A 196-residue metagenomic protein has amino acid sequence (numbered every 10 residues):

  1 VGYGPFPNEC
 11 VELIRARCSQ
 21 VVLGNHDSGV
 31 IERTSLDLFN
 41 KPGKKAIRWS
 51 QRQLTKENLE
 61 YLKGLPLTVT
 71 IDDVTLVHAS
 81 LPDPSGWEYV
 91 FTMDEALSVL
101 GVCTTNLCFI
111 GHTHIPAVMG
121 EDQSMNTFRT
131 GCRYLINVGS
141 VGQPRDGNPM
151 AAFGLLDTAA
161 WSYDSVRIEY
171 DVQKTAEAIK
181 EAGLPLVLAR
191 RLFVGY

Functional and structural regions predicted by a protein language model:
V1-L59: Core catalytic region of metal-dependent phosphoesterases/phosphodiesterases, especially metallo-beta-lactamase-like
G2-G4, H26-I31, P84, F109-E121 (+1 more regions): Active-site environment of divalent metal-dependent phosphoester hydrolases
L13-R17, G101-C103, N126-T130: Short, conserved loop/helix-junction motifs that constitute active-site signature segments in enzyme catalytic cores
I14, G24, L62, H78 (+3 more regions): Divalent metal-coordination and catalytic microenvironments
Q20, N106-C108, R133-L135: Structural motif
Q53-G120, Y196: His/acidic metal-ligating clusters that form di-metal
E121-Y196: Acidic, His/Gly-rich catalytic cores of divalent-metal-dependent hydrolytic chemistry
